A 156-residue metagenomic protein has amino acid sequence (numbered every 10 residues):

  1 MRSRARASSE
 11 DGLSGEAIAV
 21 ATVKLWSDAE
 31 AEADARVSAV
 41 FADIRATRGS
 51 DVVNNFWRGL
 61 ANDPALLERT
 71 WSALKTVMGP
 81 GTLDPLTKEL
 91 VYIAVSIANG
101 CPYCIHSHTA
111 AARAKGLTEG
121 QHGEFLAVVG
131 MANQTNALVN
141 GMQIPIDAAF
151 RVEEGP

Functional and structural regions predicted by a protein language model:
M1-P156: Hydrophobic alpha-helical segments
